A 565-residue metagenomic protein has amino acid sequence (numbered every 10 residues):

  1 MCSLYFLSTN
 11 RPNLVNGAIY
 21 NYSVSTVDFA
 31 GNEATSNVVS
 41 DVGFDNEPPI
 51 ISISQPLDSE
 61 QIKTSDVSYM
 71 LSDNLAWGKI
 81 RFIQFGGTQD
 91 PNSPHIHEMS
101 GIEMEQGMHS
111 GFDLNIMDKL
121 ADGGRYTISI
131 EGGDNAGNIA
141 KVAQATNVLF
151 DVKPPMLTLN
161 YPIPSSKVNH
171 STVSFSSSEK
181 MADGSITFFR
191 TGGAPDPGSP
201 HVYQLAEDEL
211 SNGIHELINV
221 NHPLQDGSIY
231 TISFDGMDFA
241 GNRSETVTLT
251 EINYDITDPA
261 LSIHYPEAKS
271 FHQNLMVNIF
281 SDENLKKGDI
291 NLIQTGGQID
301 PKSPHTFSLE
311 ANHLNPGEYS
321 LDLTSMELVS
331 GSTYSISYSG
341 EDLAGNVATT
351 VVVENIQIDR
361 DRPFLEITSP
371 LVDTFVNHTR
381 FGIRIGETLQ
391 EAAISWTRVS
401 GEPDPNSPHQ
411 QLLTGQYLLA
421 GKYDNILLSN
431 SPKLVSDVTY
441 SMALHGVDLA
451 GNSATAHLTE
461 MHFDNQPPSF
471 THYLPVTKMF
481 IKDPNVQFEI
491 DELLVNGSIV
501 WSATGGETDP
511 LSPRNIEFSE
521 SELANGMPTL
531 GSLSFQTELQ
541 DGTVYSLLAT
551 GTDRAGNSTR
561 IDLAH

Functional and structural regions predicted by a protein language model:
M1, N92-E105, G198-L210, P301-L314 (+2 more regions): Solvent-exposed serine/threonine-rich low-complexity stretches and specific carbohydrate-binding patches
M1-S8, E103-L114, E209-I218, H313-D322 (+2 more regions): Aromatic sugar-binding surface patches on proteins that engage polysaccharides or sugar-phosphate polymers
N10-I19, I116-R125, N221-I229, N315 (+4 more regions): Surface-exposed, short loops/turns at beta-strand junctions within beta-sandwich domains
T26, I130-G132, F234-G236, Y338-G340 (+2 more regions): Conserved structural position at the C-terminal beta-strand of extracellular beta-sandwich adhesion modules
D28, V38-S52, D134, Q144-T158 (+8 more regions): Flexible, low-complexity linkers/stalks enriched in Thr/Pro that connect modular domains
D28, Y69-L75, D134, S176-M181 (+7 more regions): Extracellular acidic, Ser/Thr/Pro-rich low-complexity tracts
E33-T35, I139-K141, R243-E245, V347-T349 (+2 more regions): A structural signal for beta-strand boundary/capping segments at domain termini and interdomain linkers
L57-K63, I163-N169, E267-Q273, V372-N377 (+1 more regions): Short, solvent-exposed loop/linker segments at the N-terminal edge of repeated beta-sheet extracellular domains
